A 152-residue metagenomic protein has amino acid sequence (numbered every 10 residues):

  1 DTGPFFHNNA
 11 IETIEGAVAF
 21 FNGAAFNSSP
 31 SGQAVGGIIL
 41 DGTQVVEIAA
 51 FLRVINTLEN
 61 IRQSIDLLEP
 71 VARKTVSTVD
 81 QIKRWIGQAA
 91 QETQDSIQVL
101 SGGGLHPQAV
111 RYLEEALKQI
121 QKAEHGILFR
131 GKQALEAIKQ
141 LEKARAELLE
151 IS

Functional and structural regions predicted by a protein language model:
D1-S152: Periplasmic c-type cytochrome electron-transfer domains
